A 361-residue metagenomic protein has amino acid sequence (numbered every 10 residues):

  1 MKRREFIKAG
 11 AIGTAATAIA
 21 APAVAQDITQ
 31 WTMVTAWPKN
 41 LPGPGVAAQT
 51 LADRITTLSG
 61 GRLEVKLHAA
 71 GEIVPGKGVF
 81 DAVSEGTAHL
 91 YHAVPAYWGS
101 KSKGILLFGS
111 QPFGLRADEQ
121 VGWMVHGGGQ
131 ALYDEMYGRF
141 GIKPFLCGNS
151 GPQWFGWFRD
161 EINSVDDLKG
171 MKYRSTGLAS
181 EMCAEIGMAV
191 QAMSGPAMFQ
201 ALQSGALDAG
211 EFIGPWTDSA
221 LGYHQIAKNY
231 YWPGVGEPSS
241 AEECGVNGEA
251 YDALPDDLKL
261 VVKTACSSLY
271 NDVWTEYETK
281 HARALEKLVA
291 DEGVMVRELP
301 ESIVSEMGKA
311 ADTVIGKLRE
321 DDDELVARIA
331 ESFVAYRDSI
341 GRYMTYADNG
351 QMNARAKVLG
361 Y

Functional and structural regions predicted by a protein language model:
K2-I19, V24-Q120, L132-Y361: N-terminal secretory/targeting leader peptides
